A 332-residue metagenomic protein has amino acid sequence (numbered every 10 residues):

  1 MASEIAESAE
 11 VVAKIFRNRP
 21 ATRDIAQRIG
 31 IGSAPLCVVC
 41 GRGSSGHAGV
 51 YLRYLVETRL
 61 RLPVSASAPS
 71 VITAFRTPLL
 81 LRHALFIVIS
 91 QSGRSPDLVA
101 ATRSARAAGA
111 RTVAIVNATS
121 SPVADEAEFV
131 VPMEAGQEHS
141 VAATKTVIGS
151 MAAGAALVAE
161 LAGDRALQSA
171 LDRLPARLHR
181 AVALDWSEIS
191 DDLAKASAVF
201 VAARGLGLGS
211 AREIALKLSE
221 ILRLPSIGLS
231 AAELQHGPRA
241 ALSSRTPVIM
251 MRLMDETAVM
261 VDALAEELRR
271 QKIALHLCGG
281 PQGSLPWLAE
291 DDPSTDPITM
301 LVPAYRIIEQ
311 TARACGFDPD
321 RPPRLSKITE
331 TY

Functional and structural regions predicted by a protein language model:
M1, Y51-L52, A211-E213, K217 (+1 more regions): Conserved phosphate/anionic-ligand binding catalytic regions in large, soluble enzymes, centered on
S3-P35, F129-P247, T257, C315-Y332: Active-site phosphate/pyrophosphate-binding segments
A21, I31-H179, R204, R239-A240 (+1 more regions): Glycine-rich phosphate-binding loops that contact phosphosugars or nucleotide phosphates
G163, L224, M254, R270 (+4 more regions): Short, well-ordered loop/turn and helix-capping segments at boundaries between secondary-structure elements and domains
I214, D262-L264, M300, P323: Composition- and surface-driven signal marking solvent-exposed, interaction-prone regions in large proteins
E290-Y332: Peripheral docking tails and interdomain loops at the edges of cofactor- or intermediate-handling domains
